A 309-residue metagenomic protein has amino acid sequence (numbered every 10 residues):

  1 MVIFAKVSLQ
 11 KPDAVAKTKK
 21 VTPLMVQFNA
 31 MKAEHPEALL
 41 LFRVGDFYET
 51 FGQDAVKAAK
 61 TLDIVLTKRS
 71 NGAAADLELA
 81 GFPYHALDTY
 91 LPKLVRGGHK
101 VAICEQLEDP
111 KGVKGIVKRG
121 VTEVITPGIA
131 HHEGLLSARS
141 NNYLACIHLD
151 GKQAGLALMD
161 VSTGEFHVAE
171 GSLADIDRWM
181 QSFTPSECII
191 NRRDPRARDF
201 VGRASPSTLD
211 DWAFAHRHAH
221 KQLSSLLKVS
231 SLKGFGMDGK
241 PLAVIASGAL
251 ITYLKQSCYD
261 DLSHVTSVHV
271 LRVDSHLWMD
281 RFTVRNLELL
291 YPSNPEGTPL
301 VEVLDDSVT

Functional and structural regions predicted by a protein language model:
V2-T309: Charged catalytic and DNA/RNA-contacting regions of genome-maintenance and nucleic-acid-processing enzymes
